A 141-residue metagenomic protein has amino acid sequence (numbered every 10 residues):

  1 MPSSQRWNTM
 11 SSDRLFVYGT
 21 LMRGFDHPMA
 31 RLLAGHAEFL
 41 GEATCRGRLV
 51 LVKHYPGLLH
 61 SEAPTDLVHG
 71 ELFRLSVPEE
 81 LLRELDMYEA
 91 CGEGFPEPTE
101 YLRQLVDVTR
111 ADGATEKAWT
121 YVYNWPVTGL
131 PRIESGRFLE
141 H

Functional and structural regions predicted by a protein language model:
P2-H141: Glycine-aromatic micro-motifs
